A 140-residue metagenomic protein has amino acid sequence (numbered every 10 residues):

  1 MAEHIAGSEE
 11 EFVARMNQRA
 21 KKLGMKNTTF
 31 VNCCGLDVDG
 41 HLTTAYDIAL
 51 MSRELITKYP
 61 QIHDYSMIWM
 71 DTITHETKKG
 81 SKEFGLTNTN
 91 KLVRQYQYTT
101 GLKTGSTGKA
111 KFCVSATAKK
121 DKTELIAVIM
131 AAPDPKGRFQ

Functional and structural regions predicted by a protein language model:
M1-A2, M16, Y65: Short alpha-helical scaffolding segments that buttress acidic/His motifs in well-ordered protein cores
M1-E3, L36-D37: A short, structure-level motif marking secondary-structure boundaries and short turns
E3-A6, E10: Peptidoglycan glycan-strand catalytic modules in the bacterial/periplasmic cell-wall system
E10-T29: Short, charged, amphipathic alpha-helices and their helix-cap/turn boundaries
M25-T29, C33-Q140: Domain-terminus/edge residues, biased toward the C-terminal soluble/receptor-binding domains of extracytoplasmic
